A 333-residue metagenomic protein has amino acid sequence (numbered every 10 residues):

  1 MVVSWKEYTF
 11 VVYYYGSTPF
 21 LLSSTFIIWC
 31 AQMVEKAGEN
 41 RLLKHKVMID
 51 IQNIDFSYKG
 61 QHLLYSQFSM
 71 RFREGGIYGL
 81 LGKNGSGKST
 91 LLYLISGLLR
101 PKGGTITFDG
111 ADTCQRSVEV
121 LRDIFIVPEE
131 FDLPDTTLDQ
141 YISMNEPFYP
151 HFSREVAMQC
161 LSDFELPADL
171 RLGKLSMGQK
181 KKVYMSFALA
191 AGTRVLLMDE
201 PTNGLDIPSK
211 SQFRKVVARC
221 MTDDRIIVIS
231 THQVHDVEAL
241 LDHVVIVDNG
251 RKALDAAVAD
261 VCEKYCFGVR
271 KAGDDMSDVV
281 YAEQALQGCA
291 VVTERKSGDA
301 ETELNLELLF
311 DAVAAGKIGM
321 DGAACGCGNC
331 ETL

Functional and structural regions predicted by a protein language model:
M33-V34, L42-F68, E74: A short, flexible loop at the N-terminus of ABC-type nucleotide-binding domains that lies
L81-K83: The feature captures the beta-strand-to-loop junction immediately N-terminal to the Walker
S96: Helix-to-loop junction immediately C-terminal to a conserved catalytic motif
G104-Q115, E119-V120: Conserved ABC transporter NBD signature motif
I126-V183: ABC-family P-loop ATPase nucleotide-binding domains
L196-E200: Catalytic Walker B motif of ABC-type/P-loop ATPase nucleotide-binding domains
T202-D206: Short loop immediately C-terminal to the Walker-B catalytic DE motif in ABC-type ATPase nucleotide-binding domains
